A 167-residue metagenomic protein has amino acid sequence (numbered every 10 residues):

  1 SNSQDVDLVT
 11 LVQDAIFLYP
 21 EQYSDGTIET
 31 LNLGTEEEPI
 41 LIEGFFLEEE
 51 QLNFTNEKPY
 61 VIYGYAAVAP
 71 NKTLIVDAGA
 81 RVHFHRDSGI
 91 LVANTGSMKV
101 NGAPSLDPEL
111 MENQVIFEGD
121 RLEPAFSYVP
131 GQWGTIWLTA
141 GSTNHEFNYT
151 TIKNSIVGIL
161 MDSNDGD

Functional and structural regions predicted by a protein language model:
S1-D167: Beta-strand/loop edge motif enriched in small/polar residues
